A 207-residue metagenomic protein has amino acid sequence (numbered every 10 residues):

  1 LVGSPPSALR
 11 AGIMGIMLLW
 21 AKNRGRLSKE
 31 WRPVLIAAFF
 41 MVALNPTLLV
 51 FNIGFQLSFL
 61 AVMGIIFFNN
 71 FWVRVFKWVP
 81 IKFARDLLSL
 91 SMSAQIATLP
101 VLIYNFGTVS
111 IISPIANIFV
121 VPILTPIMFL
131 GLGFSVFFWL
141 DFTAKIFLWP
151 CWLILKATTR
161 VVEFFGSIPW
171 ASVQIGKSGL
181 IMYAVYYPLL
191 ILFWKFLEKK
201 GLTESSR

Functional and structural regions predicted by a protein language model:
L1-P114, S178-S205: Hydrophobic alpha-helical transmembrane segments in multi-pass membrane proteins
M17, F68, F119, P126-I127: Hydrophobic alpha-helical segments within and immediately flanking transmembrane helices of multi-pass membrane proteins
N69, V73, I127, F134 (+2 more regions): Structural signal for well-ordered, non-membrane alpha-helices
S110-V121, L148, G176: Non-cytosolic membrane-interface motifs at loop->transmembrane helix junctions
V121-F138: Internal helical hairpin/lid segments
L130, D141-R207: C-terminal regulatory/interaction regions
